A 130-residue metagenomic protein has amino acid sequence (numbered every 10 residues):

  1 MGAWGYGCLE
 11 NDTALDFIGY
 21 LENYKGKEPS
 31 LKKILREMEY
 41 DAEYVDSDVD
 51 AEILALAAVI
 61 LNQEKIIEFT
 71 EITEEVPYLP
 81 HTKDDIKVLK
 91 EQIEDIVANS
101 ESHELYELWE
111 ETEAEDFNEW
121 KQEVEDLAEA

Functional and structural regions predicted by a protein language model:
M1-V45: Short terminal alpha-helical segments
P29, S47-L54, D84, V88 (+1 more regions): Residues within HEAT/ARM-like alpha-solenoid scaffolds
K33, T70-I72, L108-W109: Short coil/turn segments at secondary-structure boundaries
Y40, L61-K65, F69, D95-A98 (+1 more regions): Positions within ordered alpha-helical repeat solenoids
E43-S47, L105-Y106: Charged, low-complexity interaction regions
A51-Q63: Short, hydrophobic/amphipathic alpha-helical patches that form generic packing surfaces within helical domains
K65-L89: Mid-chain, well-packed structural core segment of small domains
K83-A130: Amphipathic alpha-helical binding modules
